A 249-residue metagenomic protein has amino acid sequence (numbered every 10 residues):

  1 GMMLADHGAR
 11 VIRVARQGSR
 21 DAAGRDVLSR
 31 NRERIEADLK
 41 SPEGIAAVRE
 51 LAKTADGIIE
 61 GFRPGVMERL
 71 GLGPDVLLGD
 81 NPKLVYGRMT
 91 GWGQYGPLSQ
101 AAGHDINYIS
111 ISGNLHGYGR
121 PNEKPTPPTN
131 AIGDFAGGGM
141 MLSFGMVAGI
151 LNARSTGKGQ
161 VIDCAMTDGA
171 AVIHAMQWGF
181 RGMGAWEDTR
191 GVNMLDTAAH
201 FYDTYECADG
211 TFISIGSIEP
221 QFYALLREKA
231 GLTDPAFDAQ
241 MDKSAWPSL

Functional and structural regions predicted by a protein language model:
G1-S155: N-terminal helix-loop segment corresponding to the beta1-alpha1 unit of nucleotide/adenylate-binding folds
I12-V14, M183-R190: Short Pro/Gly-enriched beta-strand edge/turn motifs at strand-loop
E33, K158, D209-T211: Short acidic/polar mixed-charge low-complexity motifs
R88-T90, Q160-A165: Conserved beta-loop-beta element that borders a ligand/cofactor-binding pocket
S112, G138-Q160, V172-A185, L225-T233: Oxidoreductase and adenylate-handling cofactor-binding alpha/beta cores
T126-G137, G159-V161, V192-D196, H200-Y202 (+2 more regions): A short glycine-threonine-serine/GTX helix/turn-capping micro-motif
C164-V172: A short, charged, Gly/Pro-tolerant segment at domain boundaries
D196, H200-L249: Aromatic-enriched alpha-helical interface/lid elements that frame and gate functional surfaces
